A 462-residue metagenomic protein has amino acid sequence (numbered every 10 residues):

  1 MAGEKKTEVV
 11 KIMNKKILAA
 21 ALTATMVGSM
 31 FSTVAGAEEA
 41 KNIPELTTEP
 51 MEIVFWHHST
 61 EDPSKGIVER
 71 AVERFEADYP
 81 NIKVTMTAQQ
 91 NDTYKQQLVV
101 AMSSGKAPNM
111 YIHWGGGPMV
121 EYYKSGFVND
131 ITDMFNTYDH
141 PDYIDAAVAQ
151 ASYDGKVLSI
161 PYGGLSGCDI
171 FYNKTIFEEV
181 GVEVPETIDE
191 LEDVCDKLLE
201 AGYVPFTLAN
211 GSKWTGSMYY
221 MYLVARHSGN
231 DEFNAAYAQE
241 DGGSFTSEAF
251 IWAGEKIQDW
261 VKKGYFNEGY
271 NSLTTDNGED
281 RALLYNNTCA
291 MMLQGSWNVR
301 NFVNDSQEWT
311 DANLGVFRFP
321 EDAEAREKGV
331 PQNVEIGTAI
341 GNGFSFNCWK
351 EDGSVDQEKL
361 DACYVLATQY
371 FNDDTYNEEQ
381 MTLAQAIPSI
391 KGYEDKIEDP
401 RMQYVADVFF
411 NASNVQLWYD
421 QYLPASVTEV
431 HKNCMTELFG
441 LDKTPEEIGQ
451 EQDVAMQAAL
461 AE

Functional and structural regions predicted by a protein language model:
E39-E45, W114-C168, E183, E192 (+3 more regions): Hinge/lid segment of periplasmic solute-binding proteins
P44-L46, D130-Y143, E183, H227-W252 (+5 more regions): Short, solvent-exposed loop/beta-turn-alpha elements that line the ligand-binding surface or hinge of extracytoplasmic
T48-E61, I82-T87, N109-M110, L158-S159 (+1 more regions): Short, well-ordered beta-strand elements
R74-S152, T175-E186, A282-L283, A290-M291 (+2 more regions): Extracytoplasmic "Venus flytrap"/periplasmic binding protein-like
A77, K83, V180, K263 (+1 more regions): Extracytoplasmic/periplasmic substrate-recognition and gating elements
S152, M381-S389, Q403-L460: C-terminal capping/gating helix-and-loop segments adjacent to ligand/active sites or protein-protein/ligand interfaces
D154-Y162, C168, E192-G242: Extracytoplasmic/periplasmic solute-binding protein
K197, Q239-S272: Glycine-centered hinge/linker elements that transmit conformational signals in sensory and ligand-binding systems
